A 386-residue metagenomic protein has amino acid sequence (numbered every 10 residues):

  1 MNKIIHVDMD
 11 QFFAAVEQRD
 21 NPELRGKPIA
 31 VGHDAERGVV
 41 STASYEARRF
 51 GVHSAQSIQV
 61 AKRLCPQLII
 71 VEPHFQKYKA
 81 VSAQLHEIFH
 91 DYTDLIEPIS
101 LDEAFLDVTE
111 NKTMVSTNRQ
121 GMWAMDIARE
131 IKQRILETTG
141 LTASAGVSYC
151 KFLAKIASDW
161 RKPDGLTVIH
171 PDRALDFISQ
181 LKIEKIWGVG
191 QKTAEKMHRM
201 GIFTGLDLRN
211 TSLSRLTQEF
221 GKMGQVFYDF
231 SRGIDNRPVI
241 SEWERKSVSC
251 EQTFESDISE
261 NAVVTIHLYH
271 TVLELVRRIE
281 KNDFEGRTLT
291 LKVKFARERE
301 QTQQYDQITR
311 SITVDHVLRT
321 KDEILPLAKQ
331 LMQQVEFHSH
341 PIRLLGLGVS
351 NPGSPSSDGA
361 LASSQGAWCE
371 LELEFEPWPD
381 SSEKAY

Functional and structural regions predicted by a protein language model:
M1-E219, G224-Q225, V349, G353-G359 (+1 more regions): Gly/Gly-Pro- and Ser/Thr-rich, intrinsically disordered tail segments characteristic of DNA damage-repair and tolerance
H6, K185, T193-L344, S354-S381: DNA-contacting surface of Y-family translesion DNA polymerases
